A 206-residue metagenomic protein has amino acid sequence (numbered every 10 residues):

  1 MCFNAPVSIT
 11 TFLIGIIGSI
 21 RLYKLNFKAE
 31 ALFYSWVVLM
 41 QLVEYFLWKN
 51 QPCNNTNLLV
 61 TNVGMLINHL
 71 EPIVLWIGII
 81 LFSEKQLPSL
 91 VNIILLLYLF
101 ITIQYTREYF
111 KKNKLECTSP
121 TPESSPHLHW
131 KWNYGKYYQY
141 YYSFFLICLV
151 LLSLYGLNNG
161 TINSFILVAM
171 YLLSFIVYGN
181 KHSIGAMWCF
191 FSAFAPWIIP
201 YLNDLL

Functional and structural regions predicted by a protein language model:
M1-I16: Hydrophobic transmembrane alpha-helical segments in integral membrane proteins
G15-G18, V37-E44, N68-P72, L95-Y105 (+3 more regions): Helical transmembrane-bundle signal
I17-I20, S125-Y178: Alpha-helical transmembrane segments in multipass membrane proteins, preferentially the mid-helix core
G18-S19, L42-T56, N62-L96, I103-T106: Internal transmembrane alpha-helix with an interfacial aromatic "cap," most often the third helix
R21-A31, P52-N57, I79-V91, Y155-I162 (+1 more regions): Membrane-interface helix-boundary motifs at transmembrane edges
K28-M40: Loop-to-helix transition at the N-terminal end of transmembrane alpha-helices
G78-V150: Membrane-proximal helix-loop-helix units in multi-pass membrane proteins
N158-L206: C-terminal transmembrane-bundle signature of multipass membrane proteins, characterized by strong activation on
